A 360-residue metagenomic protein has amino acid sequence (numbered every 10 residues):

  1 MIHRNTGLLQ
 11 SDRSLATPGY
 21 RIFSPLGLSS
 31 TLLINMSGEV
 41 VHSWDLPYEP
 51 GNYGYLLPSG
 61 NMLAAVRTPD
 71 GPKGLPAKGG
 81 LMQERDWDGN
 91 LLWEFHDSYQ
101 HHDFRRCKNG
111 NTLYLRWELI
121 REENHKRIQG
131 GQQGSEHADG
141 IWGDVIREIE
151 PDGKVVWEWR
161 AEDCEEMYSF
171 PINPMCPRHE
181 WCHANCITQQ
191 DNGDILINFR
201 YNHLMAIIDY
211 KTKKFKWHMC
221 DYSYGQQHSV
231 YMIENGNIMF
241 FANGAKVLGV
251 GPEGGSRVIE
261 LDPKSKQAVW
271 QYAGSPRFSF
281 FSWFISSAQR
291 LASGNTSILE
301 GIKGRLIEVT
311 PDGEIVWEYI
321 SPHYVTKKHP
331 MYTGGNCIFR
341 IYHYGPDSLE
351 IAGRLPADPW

Functional and structural regions predicted by a protein language model:
M1-W360: Histidine-/acidic-rich catalytic cores in large beta-rich domains
